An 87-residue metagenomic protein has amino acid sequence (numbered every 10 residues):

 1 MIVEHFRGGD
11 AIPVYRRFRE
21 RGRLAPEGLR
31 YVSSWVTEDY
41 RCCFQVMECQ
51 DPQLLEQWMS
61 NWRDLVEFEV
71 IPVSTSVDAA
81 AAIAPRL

Functional and structural regions predicted by a protein language model:
M1-V32, V36-C42, Q50-L54, S74-L87: Short S/T/G/P-rich N-terminal loop/turn motif that feeds into the first structured element of a domain
Q45: Conserved RNP beta-strands of RNA recognition motif
M59: Short, flexible helix/strand-to-coil boundary loops that buttress conserved ligand/catalytic motifs in alpha/beta
L65-S76: Conserved short beta-strand edge segments in small beta-sheet-based binding/regulatory domains
